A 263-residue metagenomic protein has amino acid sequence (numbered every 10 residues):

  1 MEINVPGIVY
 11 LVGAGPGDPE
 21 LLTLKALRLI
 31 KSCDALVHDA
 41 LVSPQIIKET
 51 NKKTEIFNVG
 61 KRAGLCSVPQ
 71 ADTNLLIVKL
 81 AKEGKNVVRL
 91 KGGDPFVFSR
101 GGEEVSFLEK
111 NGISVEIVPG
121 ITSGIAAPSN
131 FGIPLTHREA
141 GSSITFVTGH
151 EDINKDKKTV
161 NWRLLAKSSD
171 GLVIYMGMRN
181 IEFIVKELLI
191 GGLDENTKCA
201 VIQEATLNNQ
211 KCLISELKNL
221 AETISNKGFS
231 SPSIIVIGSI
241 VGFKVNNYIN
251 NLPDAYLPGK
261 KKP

Functional and structural regions predicted by a protein language model:
M1-P19, L24-I121, A221, S233: Class I S-adenosyl-L-methionine
P6-L11, E83-V87, S143, T148-P263: A contiguous loop/helix-start segment that scaffolds small-molecule binding in enzyme catalytic cores
L21-K25, G101, P128, A140 (+2 more regions): Ubiquitous "structural anchor" signal
I46-I47, L108, A127, I184 (+1 more regions): Hydrophobic packing residues within well-ordered alpha-helices of enzyme cores
T50, F131, L135, L188 (+1 more regions): Active-site catalytic pocket residues across diverse enzymes, especially alpha/beta-hydrolases
T54-K61, G112-E116, L135-T145, G192-V201: Short hydrophobic/aromatic-enriched beta-strand-loop microsegments
F96-S168, K211-S215: Class I SAM-dependent methyltransferase SAM-binding "motif I" and its flanking Rossmann-like core
